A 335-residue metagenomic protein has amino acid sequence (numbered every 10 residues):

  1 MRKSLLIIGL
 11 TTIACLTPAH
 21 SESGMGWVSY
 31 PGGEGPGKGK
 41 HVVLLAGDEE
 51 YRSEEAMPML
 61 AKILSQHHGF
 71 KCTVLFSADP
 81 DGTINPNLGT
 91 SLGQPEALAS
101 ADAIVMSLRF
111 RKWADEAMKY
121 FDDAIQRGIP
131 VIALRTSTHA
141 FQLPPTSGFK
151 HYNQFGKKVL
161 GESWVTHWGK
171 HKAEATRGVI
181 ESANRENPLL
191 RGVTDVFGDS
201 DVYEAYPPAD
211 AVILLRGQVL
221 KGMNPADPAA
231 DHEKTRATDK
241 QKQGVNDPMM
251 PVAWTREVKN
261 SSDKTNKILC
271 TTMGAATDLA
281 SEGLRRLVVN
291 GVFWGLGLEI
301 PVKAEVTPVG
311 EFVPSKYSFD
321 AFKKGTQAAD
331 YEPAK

Functional and structural regions predicted by a protein language model:
M1-S4: Positively charged n-region of N-terminal signal peptides that target proteins for export
I7-T17: Bacterial N-terminal signal peptides
E22-G37, E55-A56, Q66-H67, M223 (+1 more regions): Extracellular ligand-binding/catalytic regions of CAZymes and related secreted enzymes and adhesion modules
V28-Y30, E34, V43-L45, E49-A140: Helical hinge/lid and interdomain linker segments adjacent to catalytic or ligand-binding clefts that mediate domain
K38-G39, L134-E233, A304-K335: An acidic, glycine-rich "communication" segment
G47-E50, G169, A173-G178, L190 (+2 more regions): Active-site rim elements
E49-E50, R111, T138-A140, Q218-G222 (+2 more regions): Short, solvent-exposed loop/turn segments at secondary-structure junctions
E54-E55, D115-A117, Q142-P144, D201 (+2 more regions): Short glycine-/acidic-enriched loop or helix-start segments at secondary-structure transitions that form or flank
